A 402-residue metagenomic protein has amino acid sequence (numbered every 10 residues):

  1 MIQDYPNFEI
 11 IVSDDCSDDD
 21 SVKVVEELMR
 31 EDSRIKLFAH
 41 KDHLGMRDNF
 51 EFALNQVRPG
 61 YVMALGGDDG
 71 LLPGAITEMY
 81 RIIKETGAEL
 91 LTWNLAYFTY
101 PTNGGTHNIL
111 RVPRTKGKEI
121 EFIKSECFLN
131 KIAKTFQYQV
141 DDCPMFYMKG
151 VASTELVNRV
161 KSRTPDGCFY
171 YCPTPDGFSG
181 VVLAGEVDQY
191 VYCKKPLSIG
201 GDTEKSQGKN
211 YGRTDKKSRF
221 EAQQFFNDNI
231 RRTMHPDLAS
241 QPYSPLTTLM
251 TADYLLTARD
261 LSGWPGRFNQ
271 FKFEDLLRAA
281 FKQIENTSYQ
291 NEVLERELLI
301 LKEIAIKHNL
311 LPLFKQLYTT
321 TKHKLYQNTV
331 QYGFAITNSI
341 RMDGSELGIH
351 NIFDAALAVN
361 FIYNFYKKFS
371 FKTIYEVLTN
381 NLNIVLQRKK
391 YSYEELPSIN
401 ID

Functional and structural regions predicted by a protein language model:
M1-S218: Nucleotide-sugar donor-binding/catalytic module of glycosyltransferases that assemble extracellular/cell-envelope
N94, P196-D402: C-terminal subregions of glycosyltransferases and related glycan-biosynthesis enzymes
